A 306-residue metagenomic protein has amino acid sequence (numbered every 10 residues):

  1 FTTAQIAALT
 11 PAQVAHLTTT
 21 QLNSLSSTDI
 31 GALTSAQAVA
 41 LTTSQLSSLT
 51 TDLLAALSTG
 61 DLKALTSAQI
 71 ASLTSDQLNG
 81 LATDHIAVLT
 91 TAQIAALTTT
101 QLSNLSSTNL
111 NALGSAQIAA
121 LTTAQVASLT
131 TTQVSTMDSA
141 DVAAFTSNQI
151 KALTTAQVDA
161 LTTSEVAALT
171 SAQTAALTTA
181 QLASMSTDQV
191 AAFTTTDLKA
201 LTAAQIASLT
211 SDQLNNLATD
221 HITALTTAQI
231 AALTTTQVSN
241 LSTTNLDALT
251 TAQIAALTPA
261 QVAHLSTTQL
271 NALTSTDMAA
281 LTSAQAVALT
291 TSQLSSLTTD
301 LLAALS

Functional and structural regions predicted by a protein language model:
F1-S306: General marker for long, soluble alpha-helical cores
